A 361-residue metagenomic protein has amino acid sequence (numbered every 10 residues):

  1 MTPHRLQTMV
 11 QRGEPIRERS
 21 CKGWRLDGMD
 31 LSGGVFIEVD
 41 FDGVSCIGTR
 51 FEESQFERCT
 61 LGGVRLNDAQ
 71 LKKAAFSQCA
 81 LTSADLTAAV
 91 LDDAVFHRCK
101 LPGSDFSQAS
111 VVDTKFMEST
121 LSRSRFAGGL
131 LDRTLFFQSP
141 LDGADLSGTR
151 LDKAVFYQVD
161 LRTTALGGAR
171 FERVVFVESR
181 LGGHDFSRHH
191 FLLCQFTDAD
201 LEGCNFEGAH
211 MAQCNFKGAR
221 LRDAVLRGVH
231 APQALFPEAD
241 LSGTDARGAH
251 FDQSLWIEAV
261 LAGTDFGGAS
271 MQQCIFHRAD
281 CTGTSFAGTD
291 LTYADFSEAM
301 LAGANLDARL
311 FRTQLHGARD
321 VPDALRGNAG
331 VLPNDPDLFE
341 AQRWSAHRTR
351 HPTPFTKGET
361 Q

Functional and structural regions predicted by a protein language model:
M1-Q361: Tandem repeat scaffolds
